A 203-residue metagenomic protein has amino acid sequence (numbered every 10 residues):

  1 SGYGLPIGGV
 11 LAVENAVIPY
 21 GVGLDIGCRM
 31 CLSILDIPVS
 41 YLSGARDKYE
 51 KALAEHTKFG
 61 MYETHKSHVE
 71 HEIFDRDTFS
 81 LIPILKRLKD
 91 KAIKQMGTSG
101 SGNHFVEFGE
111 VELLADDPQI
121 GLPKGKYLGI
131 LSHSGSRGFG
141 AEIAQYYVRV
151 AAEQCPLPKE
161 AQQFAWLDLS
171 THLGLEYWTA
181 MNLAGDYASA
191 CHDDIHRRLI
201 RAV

Functional and structural regions predicted by a protein language model:
S1-V10: Conserved beta-strand/loop block within the catalytic cores of divalent metal-dependent phospho-transfer/hydrolysis
L5, E14-G21, I26-I120, G125 (+1 more regions): Glycine-rich, flexible loop motifs
G27, S134-G135: An acidic- and aromatic-residue-enriched active-site/binding cleft used to recognize and process polar
L128-S134: Short glycine-rich or small-residue beta-strand-to-loop segments that form or flank ligand, phosphate, metal/Fe-S
